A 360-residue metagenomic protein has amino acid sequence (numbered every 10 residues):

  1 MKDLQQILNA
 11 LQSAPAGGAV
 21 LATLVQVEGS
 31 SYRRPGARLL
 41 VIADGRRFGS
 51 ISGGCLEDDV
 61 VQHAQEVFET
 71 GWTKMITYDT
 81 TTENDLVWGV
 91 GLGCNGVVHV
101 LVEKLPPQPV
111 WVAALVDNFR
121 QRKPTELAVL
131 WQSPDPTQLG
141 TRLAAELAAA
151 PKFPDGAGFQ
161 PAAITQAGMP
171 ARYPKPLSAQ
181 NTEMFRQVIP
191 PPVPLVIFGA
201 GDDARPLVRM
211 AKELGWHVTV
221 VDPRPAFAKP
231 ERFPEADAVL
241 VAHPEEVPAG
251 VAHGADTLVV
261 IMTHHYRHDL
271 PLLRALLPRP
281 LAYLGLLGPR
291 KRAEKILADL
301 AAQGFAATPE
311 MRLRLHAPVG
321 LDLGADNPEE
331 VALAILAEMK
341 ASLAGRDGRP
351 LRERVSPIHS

Functional and structural regions predicted by a protein language model:
M1-P223, F227-D237, G254-T257, D299 (+2 more regions): Segments forming oxygen-rich coordination pockets for charged ligands
G53, A200-G201, H265-Y266, P289 (+1 more regions): Short beta->alpha junction loops/turns
V193, F198, I261-T263, L286-L287 (+1 more regions): Thr-Gly-centered strand-to-loop micro-motif
W216, L281, F305: Short phosphate-binding/catalytic loops that engage adenosine nucleotides
V221, L258-D269, R274-D299: ADP-ribose/adenylate-binding Rossmann-like module
A238-H243: Short acidic-hydrophobic, aromatic-tinged amphipathic segments that line or gate anion-handling sites
E245-A255: Short amphipathic alpha-helix with an adjacent loop that forms part of the alpha/beta core around
L286-S360: Adenosine-phosphate binding glycine-rich loop
